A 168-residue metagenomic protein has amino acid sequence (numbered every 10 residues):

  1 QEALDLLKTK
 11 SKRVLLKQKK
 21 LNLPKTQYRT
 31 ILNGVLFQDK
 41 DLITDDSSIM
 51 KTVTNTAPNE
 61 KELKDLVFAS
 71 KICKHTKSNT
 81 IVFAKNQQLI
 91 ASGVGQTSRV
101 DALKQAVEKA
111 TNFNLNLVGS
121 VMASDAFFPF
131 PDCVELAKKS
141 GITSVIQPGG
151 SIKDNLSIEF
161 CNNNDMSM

Functional and structural regions predicted by a protein language model:
Q1-M168: ATP-dependent carboxylate/acyl-activation modules
